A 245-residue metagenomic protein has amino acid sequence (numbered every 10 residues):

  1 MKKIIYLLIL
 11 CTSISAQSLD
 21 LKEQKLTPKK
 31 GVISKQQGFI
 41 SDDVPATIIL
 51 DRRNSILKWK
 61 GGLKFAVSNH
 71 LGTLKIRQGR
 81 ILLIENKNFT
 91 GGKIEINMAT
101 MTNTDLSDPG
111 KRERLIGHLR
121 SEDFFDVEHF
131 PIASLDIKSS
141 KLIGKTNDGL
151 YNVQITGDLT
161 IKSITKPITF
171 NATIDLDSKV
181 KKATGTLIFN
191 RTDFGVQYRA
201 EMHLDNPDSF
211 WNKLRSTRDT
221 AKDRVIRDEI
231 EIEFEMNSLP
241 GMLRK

Functional and structural regions predicted by a protein language model:
I4-T12: Sec-dependent N-terminal signal peptides
Q17-K245: Low-complexity, acidic/polar, glycine-enriched regions of mature
